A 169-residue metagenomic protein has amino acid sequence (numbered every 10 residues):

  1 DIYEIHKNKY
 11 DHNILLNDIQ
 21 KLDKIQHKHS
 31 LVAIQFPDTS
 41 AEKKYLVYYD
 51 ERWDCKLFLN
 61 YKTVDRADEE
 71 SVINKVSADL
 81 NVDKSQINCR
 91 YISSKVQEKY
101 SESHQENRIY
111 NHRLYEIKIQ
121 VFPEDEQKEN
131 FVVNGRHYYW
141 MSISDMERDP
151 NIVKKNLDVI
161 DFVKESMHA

Functional and structural regions predicted by a protein language model:
D1, D18, E51-D65, E124-A169: Nudix hydrolase/Nudix homology domain
I2-H6: Alpha-helical transmembrane segments
N8-V47, V64: Conserved N-terminal beta-strand and adjoining loop/helix that marks the start of the Nudix/MutT-like hydrolase domain
Q35, L114-Q120, W140-S142: Short, well-ordered beta-strand micro-motif
T39-D83: Conserved Nudix-box catalytic region and its N-terminal flanking loop in Nudix hydrolases and closely related
D83-V96: A short coil-to-beta-strand element that immediately follows conserved catalytic motifs
I87-N88, S101, M141: Polybasic, proline/glycine-rich intrinsically disordered low-complexity segments
V96-E129: Active-site-adjacent beta-strand/loop module that shapes the phosphate/pyrophosphate-binding cleft
